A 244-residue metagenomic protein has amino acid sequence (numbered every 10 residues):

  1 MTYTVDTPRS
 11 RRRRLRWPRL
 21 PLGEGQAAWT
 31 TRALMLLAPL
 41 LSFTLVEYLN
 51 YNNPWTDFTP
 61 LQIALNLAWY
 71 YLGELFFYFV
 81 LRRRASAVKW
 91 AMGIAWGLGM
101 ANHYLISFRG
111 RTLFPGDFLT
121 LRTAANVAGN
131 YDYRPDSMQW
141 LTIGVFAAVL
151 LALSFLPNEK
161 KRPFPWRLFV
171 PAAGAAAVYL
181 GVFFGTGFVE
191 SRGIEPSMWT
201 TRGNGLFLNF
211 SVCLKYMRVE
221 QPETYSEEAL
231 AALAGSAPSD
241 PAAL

Functional and structural regions predicted by a protein language model:
T2-D6, R11-W199: Transmembrane and membrane-interface helices of multi-pass, inner-membrane envelope-modifying transferases
G187-L244: Soluble catalytic regions of membrane-associated enzymes that act on cell-envelope and secretory-pathway components
